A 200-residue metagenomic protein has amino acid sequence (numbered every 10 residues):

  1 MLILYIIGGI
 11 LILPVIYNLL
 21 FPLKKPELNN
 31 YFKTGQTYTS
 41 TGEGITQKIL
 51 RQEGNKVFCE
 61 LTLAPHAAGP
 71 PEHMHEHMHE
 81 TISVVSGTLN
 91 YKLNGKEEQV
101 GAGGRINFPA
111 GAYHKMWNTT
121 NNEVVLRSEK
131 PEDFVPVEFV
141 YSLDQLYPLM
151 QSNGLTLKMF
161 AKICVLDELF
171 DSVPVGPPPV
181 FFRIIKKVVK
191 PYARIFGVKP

Functional and structural regions predicted by a protein language model:
M1-T46, L50-K56, A67-E72, E76-M78 (+1 more regions): Jelly-roll (double-stranded beta-helix
V57-L63: Short, well-ordered beta-strand segments enriched in hydrophobic/aromatic residues
I82: Structured binding elements
V85-S86: A cytosolic small-molecule/anion-sensing beta-strand core signal
